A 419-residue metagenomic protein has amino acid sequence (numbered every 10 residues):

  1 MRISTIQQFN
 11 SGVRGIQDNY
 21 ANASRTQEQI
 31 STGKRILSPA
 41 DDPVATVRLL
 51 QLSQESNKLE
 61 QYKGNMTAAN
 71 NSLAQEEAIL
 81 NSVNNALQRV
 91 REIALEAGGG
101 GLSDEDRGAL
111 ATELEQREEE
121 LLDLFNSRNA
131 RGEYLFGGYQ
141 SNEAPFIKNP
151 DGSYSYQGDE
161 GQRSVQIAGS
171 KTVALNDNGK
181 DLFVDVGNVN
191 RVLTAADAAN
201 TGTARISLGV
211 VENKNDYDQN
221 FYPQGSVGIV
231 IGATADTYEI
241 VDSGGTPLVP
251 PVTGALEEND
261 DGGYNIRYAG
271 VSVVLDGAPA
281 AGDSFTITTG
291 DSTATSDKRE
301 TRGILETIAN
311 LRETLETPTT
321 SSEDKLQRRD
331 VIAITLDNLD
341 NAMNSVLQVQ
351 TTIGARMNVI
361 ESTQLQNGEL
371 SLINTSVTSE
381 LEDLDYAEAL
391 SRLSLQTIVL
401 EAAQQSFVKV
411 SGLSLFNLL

Functional and structural regions predicted by a protein language model:
M1-D151, V173, A309, E313-L419: Amphipathic alpha-helical polymerization modules
A144-D324: Cysteine-poor, low-complexity segments in flexible/peripheral regions
